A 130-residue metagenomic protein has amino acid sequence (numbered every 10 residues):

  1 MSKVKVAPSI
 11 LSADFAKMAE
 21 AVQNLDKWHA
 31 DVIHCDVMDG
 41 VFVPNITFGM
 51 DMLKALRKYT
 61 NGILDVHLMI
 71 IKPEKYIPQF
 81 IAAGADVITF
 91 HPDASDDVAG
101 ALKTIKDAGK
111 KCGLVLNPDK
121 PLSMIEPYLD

Functional and structural regions predicted by a protein language model:
M1-T89, D93-D97, T104-C112, E126-L129: Conserved N-terminal beta1-alpha1 strand-loop-helix module at the mouth
L102-T104, K120: Predominantly soluble domains enriched in secretory-pathway, periplasmic, or organellar proteins
V115-D119: Short gly/ser/thr-rich secondary-structure transition/capping motifs
